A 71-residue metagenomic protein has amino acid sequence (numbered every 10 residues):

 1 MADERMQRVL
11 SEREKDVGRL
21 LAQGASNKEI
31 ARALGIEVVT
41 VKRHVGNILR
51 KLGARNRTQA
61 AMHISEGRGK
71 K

Functional and structural regions predicted by a protein language model:
M1-R19: Regulatory hinge/linker segments at domain boundaries that couple sensory/effector modules to output domains
E4, R50-K71: Basic, Lys/Arg-enriched C-terminal extension of HTH/homeodomain DNA-binding domains
E12, K42, M62: Phosphate-coordinating loops and pocket residues in cytosolic domains that bind phosphorylated ligands
A22-Q23, S65: Short, locally clustered residues in the helix-turn-helix/winged-helix DNA-binding domain
G24-Q59: Recognition helix of helix-turn-helix DNA-binding domains
